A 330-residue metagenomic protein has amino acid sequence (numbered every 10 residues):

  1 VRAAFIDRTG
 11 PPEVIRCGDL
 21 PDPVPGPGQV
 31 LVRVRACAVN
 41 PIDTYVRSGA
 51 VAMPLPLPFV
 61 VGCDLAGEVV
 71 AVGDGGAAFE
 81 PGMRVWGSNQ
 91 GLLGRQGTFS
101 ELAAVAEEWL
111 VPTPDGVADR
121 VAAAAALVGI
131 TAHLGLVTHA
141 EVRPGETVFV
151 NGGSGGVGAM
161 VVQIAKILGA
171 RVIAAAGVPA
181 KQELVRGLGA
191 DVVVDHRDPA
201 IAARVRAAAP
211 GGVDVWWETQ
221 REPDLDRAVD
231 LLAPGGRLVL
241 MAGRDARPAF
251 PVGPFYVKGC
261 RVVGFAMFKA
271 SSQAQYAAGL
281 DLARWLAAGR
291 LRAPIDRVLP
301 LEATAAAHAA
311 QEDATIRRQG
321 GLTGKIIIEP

Functional and structural regions predicted by a protein language model:
R2, R16-P21, R33, A66-E68 (+2 more regions): Residues located in well-ordered beta-strands
P21-A38, A50-G91: Glycine-rich beta-strand-centered segment in the early N-terminal region that forms part of a ligand/cofactor-binding
A78, G87-G152: NAD(P)H dinucleotide-binding glycine-rich loop of Rossmann-like/cofactor-binding domains, especially the beta1-alpha1
R84, T147, R171, G236-R237 (+1 more regions): Short glycine-centered segments of the SAM/dcSAM-binding site in methyltransferase folds
T98-F99, A176-L184, R247-V252: Short, glycine/polar-rich helix-capping loops at beta-to-alpha or helix-loop-helix junctions that flank or form
A122-P199: Mid-domain Rossmann-like dinucleotide-binding core that forms the NAD(H)/NADP(H) cofactor-binding site
L188, V192-V263, L322: Glycine-rich cofactor phosphate-binding loops and adjacent beta1-alpha1 units of small-molecule cofactor enzyme domains
Q273-P330: C-terminal hydrophobic helical "lid"/dimerization subdomain of Rossmann-like NAD(P)H-dependent oxidoreductases
